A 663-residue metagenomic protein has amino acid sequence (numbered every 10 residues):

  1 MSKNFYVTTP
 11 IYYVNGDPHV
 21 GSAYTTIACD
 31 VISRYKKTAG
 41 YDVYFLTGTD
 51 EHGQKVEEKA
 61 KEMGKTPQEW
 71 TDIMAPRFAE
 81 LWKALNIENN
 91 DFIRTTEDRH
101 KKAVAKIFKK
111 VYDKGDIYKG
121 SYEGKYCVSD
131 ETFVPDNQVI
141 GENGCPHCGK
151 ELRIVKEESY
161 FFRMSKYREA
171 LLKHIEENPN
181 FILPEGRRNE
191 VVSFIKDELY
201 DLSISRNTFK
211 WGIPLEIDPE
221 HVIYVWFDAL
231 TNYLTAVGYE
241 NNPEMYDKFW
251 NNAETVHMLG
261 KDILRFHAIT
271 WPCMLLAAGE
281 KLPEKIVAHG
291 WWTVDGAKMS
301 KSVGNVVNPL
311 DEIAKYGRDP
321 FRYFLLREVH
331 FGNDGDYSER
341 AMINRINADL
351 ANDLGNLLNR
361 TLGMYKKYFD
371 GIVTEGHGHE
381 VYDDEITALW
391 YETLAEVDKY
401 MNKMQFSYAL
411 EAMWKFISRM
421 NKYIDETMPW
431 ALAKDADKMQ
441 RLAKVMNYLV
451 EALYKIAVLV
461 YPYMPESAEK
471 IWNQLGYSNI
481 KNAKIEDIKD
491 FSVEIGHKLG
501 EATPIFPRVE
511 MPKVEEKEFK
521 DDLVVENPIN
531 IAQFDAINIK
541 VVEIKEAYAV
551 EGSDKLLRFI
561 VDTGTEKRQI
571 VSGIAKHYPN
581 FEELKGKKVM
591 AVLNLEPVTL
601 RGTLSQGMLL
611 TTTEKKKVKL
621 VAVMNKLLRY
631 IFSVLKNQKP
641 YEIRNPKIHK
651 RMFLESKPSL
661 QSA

Functional and structural regions predicted by a protein language model:
S2-M74, D91-K109, D113, D130 (+4 more regions): N-terminal catalytic cores of NTP/NDP-binding nucleotidyl/phosphoryl-transfer enzymes
S2-T47, R94, R99-A103, H147-C148 (+3 more regions): Structured secondary-structure scaffolds
P76-E88: A glycine-rich helix N-cap at a beta->alpha junction
K114-R168, L172: Cys/His-rich short segments
K119, A341-H379, L389-K498, V592: Helix-rich, typically C-terminal accessory recognition domains appended to large enzymatic cores
I471-D535: Intrinsic disorder at enzyme termini
F519-L620: Phosphate-backbone binding interfaces of nucleic-acid-interacting proteins
K616-A663: A detector of single, family-specific signature residues that are central to catalytic or substrate-handling motifs
